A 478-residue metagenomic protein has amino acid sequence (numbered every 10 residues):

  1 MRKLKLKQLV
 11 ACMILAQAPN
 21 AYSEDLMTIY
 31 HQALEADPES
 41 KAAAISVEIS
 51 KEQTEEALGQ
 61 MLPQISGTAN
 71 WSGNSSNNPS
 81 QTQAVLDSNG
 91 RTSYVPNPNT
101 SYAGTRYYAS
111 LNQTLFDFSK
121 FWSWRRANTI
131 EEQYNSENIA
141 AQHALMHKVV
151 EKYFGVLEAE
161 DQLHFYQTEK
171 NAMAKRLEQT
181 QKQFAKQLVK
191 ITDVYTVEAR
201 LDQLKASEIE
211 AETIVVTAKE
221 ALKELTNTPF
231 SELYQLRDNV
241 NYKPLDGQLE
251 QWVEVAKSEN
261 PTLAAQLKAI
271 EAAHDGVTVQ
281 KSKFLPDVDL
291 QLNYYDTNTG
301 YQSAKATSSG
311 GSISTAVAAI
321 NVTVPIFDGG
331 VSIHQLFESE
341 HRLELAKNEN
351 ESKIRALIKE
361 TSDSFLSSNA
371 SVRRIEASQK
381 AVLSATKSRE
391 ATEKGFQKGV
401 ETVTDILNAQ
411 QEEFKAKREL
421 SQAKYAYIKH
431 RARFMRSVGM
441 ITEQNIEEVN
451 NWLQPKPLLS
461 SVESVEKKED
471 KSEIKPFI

Functional and structural regions predicted by a protein language model:
R2, Q8, T28, A144-V255 (+5 more regions): Periplasmic alpha-helical coiled-coil/stalk elements that build and connect Gram-negative outer-membrane
K3, E419-I478: Acidic, low-complexity, intrinsically disordered peripheral segments
A18-P19: N-terminal signal peptide c-region/cleavage motif recognized by signal peptidases
E24-A42: Short N-terminal segments immediately surrounding and downstream of signal-peptide cleavage
A42-A57, A141-F165, K175, K182 (+6 more regions): Amphipathic alpha-helical coiled-coil segments
Q64-A140, A264-G276, K281-K353, S364: Small/polar-residue-enriched beta-strand and adjacent coil segments characteristic of outer-membrane beta-barrel
A211, P261, A423: Metallo-beta-lactamase
